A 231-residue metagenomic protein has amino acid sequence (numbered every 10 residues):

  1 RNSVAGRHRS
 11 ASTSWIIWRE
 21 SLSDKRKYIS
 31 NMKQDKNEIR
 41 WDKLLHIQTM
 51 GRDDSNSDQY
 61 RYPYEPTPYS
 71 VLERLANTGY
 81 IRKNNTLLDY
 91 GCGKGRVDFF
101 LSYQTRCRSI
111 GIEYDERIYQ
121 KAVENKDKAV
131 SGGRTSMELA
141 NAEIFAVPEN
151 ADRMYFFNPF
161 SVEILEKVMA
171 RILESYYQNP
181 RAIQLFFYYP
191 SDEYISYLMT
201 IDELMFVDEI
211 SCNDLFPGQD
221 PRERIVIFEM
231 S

Functional and structural regions predicted by a protein language model:
W15-R82: S-adenosyl-L-methionine
N84-G91: Conserved class I S-adenosyl-L-methionine
G95-F99: Glycine-rich SAM-binding Motif I of class I
D115: Conserved SAM/SAH-binding beta-strand->alpha-helix loop
A122-V123: Conserved SAM-binding loop
G132-A140: Conserved SAM-binding strand-loop segment of SAM-dependent methyltransferases
R153-I164: A short SAM/SAH-binding and catalytic strip from SAM-dependent methyltransferases
E163-E223: C-terminal substrate-binding/active-site "lid" region of AdoMet-derived donor-dependent transferases
